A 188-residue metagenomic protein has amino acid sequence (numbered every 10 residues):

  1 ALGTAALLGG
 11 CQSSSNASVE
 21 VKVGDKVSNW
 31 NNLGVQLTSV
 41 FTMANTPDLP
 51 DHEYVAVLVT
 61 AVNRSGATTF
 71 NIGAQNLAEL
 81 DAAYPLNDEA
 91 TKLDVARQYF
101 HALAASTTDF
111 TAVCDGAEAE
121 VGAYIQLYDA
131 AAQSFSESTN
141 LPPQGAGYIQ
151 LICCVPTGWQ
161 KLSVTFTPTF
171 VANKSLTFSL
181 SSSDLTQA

Functional and structural regions predicted by a protein language model:
A1-G9: Sec-dependent bacterial lipoprotein signal peptides
C11-A188: Conserved functional micro-motifs across diverse proteins
